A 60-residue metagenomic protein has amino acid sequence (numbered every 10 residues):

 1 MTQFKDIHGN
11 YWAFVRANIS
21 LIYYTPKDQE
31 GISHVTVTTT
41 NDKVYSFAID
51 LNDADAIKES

Functional and structural regions predicted by a protein language model:
T2-W12, A17-S60: Acidic, Ser/Thr- and proline-rich intrinsically disordered linker/docking segments of eukaryotic scaffolds
